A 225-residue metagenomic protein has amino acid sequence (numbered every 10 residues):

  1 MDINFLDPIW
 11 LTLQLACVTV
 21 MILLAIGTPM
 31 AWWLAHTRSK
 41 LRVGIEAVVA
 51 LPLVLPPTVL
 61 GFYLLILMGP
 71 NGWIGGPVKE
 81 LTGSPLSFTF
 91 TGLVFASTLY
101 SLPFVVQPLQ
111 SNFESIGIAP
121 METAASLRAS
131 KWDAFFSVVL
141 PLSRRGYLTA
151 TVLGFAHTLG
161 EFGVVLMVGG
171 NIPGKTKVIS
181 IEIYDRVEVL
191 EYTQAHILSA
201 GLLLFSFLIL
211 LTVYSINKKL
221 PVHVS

Functional and structural regions predicted by a protein language model:
M1-M21, H36-S39, E80-G83, R186-Y192: Periplasmic/extracellular loop-to-transmembrane helix junction in inner-membrane transport proteins
M1-N4, V168-F207, L211: Interhelical loop and adjacent transmembrane-helix boundary motif in polytopic membrane transport permeases
I3, G61-T98, V168-I172: Membrane-interfacial helix termini and adjacent extracytoplasmic/periplasmic loops of multi-pass transporters
V18-V49, F62-L64, N112-P120, K131 (+2 more regions): Transmembrane-helix boundary motif in ABC transporter permease subunits
M21, V106-L109, F113, G117 (+1 more regions): Transmembrane alpha-helices
T37-I45, W73-I74, T89, K131-D133 (+1 more regions): Membrane-helix interface segments
L55-G61: Transmembrane alpha-helices and adjacent helix-loop boundaries
P103, Q110-M121, A125-S126, H196-S225: C-terminal transmembrane helix and the adjacent membrane-cytosol boundary/short C-terminal tail of inner/organellar
